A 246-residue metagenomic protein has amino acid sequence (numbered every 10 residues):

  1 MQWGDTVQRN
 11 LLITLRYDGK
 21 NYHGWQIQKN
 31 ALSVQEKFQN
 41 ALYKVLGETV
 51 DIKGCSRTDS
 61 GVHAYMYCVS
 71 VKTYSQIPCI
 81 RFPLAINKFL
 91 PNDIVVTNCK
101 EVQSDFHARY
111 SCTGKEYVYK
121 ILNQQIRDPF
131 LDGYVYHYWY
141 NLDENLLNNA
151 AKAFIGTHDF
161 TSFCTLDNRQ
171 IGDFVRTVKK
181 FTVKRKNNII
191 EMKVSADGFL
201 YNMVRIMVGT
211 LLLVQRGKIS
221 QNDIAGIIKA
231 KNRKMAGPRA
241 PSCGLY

Functional and structural regions predicted by a protein language model:
Q2-Y246: Structured-RNA-binding interfaces characteristic of tRNA pseudouridine synthases
